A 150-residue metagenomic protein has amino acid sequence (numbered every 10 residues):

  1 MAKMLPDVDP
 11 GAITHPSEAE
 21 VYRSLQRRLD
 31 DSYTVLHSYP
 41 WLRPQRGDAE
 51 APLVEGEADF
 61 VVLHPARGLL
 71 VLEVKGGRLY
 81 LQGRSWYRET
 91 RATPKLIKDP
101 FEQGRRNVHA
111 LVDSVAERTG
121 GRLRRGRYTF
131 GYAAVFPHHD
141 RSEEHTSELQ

Functional and structural regions predicted by a protein language model:
M1-E143, S147: Intrinsically disordered, low-complexity Ser/Thr/Pro/Gly-rich regulatory segments
